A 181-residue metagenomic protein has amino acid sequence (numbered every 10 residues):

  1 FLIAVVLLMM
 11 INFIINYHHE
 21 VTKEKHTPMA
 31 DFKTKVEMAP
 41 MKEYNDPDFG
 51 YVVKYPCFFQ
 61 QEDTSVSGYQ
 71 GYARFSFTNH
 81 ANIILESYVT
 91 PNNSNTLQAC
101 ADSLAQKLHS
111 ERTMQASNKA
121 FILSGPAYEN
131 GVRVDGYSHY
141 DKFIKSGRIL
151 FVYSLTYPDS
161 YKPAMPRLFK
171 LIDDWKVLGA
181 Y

Functional and structural regions predicted by a protein language model:
F1-F13: Hydrophobic membrane-insertion alpha-helices, especially the h-region of bacterial N-terminal signal peptides
H19-K42: N-terminal, intrinsically disordered, polar/charged segments of Gram-positive cell-envelope systems that serve as
M38, P47, Y69, Q115 (+1 more regions): Residues that act as N-cap/strand-start positions at coil-to-secondary-structure junctions
M41-N45, K162-D174, L178-G179: Acidic/histidine-enriched, beta-strand-rich ligand/metal-binding domains
P47-S103, V132: Secretory pathway targeting signatures of secreted, lumenal, and periplasmic proteins
P56, A101, A105, M165-I172: Extracytoplasmic/secreted envelope proteins and their assembly/folding machinery, especially bacterial periplasmic
A99-P163, Y181: Signature of long, low-cysteine stretches enriched in small and polar/charged residues
